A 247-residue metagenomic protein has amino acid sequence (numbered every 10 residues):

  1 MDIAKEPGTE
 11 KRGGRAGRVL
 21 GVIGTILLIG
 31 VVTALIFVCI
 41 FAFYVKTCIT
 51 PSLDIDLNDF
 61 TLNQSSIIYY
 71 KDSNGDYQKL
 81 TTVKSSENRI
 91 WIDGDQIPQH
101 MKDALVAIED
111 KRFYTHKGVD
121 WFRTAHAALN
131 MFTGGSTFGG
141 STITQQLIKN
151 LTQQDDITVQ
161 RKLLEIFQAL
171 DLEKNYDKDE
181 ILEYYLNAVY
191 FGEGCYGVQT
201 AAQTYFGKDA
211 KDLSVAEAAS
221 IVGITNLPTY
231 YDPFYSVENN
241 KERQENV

Functional and structural regions predicted by a protein language model:
D2-V247: Juxtamembrane regions of bacterial inner-membrane/periplasmic proteins, predominantly the peptidoglycan biogenesis
